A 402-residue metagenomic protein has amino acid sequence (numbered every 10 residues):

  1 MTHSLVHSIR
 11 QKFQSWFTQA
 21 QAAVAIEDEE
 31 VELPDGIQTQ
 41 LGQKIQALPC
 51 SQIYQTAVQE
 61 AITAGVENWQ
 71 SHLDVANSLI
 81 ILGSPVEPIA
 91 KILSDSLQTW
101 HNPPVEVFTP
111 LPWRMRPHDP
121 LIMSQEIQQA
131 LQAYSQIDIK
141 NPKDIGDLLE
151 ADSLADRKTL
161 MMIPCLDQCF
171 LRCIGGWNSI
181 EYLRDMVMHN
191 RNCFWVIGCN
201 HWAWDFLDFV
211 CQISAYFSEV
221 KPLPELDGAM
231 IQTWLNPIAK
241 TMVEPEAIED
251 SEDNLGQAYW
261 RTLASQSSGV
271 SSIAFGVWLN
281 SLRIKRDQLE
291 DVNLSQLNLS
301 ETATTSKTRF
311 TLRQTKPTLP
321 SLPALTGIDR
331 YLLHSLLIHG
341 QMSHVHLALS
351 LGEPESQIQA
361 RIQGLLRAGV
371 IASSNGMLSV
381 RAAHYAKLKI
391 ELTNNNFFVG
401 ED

Functional and structural regions predicted by a protein language model:
M1-N77, T393, F398-D402: A short, basic N-terminal segment
W69-D95: Walker A/P-loop nucleotide-binding motif
V75-G83, D156, L160-V210, V220 (+1 more regions): Sensor-1/coupling segment of RecA-like P-loop NTPase cores
P104-V105, P110, P117-D138: Conserved NTP-binding/hydrolysis module of P-loop NTPases
E126, A130-S179: Conserved P-loop NTPase "ATPase switch" module shared by AAA+ and STAND
E219-G256, S265-Q266: Conserved small helical "lid"/interfacial subdomain of P-loop NTPases
A247-P317: Amphipathic alpha-helical "lid/sensor" segments that cap RecA-like P-loop NTPase cores
G352-A368, S373, A383: Short amphipathic alpha-helical interaction segments
